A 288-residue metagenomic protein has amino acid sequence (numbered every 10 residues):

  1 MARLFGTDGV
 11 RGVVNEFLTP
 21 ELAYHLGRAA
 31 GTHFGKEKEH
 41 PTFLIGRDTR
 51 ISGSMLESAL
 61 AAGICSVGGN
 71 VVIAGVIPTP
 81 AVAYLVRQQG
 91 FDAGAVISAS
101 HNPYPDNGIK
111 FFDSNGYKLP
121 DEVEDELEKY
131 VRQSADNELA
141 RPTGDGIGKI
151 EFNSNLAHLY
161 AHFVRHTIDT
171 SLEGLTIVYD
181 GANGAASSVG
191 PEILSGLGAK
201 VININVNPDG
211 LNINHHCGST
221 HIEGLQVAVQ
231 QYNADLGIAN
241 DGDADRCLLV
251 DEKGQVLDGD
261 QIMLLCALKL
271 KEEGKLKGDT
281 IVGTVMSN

Functional and structural regions predicted by a protein language model:
M1-A62, S66-G68, I150-T176: An N-terminal, well-structured beta->alpha segment
V13, A29-E37, G63, V67 (+8 more regions): Change "in soluble alpha/beta enzymes" to "in soluble alpha/beta proteins
H25-A29, A81, Y160-F163, H221-G224 (+2 more regions): Well-ordered alpha-helical segments embedded in enzymatic catalytic cores
T32, E39-D106, E192-V250: N-terminal small/polar loop signature for handling phosphorylated ligands or for N-terminal nucleophile
L44, A93, T176-V178, V282: Conserved beta-strand elements of the Class I
D48-L56, G181-S188, V285-S287: Glycine-rich phosphate-binding loops at beta-strand->alpha-helix junctions
Y104-P105, F111-P120, K129-Y130, G224-N288: Replace "Mg2+/Mn2+-dependent" with "divalent metal-dependent
N107-Y232: Gly/Ser/Thr-enriched, mixed-charge loops and adjacent short helices that form phosphate/oxyanion-binding elements
